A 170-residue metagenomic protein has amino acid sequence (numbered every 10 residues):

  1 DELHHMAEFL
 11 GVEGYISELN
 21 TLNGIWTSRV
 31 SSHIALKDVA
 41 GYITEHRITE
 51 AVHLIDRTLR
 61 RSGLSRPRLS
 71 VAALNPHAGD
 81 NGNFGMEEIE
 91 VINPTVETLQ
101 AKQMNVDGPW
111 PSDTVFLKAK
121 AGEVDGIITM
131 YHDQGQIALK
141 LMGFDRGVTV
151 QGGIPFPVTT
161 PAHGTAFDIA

Functional and structural regions predicted by a protein language model:
D1-E87, N93-A170: Anion-binding alpha/beta catalytic cores of soluble intermediary-metabolism enzymes, centered on
